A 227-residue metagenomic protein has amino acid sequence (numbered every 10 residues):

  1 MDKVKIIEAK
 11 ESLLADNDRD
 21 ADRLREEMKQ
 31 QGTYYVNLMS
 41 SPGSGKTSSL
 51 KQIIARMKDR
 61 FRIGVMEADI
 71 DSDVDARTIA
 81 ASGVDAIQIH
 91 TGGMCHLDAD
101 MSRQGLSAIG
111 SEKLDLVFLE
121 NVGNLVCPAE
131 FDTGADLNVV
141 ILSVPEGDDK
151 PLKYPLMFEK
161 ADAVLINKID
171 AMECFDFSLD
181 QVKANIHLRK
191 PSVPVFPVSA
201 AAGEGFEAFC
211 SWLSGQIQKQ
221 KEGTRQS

Functional and structural regions predicted by a protein language model:
K3-E26, Q31-M39, S44, S48 (+4 more regions): Nucleotide-state-sensitive switch-loop elements of NTP-binding domains
L14, E112-L119, D162-D170, L213-E222: Short secondary-structure transition/capping segments
T47, A76, A99-D100, P151 (+2 more regions): Conserved strand-to-helix beginnings and helix N-cap segments that scaffold or border functional pockets
K51, T78, D100-S102, I141 (+2 more regions): Surface-exposed beta-strand edges and their flanking turn/coil or helix-capping segments
H90, F118-C127, V140-K150, M172-D176 (+1 more regions): A short, terminal or domain-edge coil/loop segment
P128-A135, V144-S192: Conserved C-terminal guanine-recognition region of P-loop GTPase G domains, centered on the G4
A171-S227: Canonical P-loop GTPase G-domain recognition
